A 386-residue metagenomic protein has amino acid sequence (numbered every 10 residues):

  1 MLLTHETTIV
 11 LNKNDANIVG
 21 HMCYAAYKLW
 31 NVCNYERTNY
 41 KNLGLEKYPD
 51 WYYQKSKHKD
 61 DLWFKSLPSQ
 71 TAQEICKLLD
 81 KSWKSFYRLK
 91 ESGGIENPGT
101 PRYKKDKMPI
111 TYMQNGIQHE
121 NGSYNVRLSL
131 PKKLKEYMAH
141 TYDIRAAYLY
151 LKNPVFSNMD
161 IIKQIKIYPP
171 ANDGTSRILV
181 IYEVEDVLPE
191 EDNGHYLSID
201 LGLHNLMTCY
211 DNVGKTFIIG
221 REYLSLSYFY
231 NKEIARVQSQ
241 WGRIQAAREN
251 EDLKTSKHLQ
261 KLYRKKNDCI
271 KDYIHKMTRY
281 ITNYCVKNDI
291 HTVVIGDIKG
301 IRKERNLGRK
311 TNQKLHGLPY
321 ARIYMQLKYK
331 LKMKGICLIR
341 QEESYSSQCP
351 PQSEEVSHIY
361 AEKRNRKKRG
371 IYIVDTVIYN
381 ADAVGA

Functional and structural regions predicted by a protein language model:
M1-E74: Gly/serine-rich nucleotide phosphate-binding loop at the start of the catalytic core of nucleotide/ADP-ribose-handling
L3-E6, G174-A386: Positively charged, helix-rich recognition surfaces that bind polyanionic ligands
T4-T8, A146-Y148, Q164, Y196: Well-ordered beta-strand positions in beta-sheet-rich domains
A25-L29, S82, K330: Conserved short hydrophobic interaction patches
K28, V32-N39, R88-S92, R243 (+3 more regions): Intrinsically disordered or highly flexible coil/loop and linker segments, enriched in small and charged/polar residues
Y35, N39, G44, P49 (+4 more regions): Short coil/turn segments at secondary-structure boundaries
P49-N172, G317: Acidic carboxylate diad motif detector
